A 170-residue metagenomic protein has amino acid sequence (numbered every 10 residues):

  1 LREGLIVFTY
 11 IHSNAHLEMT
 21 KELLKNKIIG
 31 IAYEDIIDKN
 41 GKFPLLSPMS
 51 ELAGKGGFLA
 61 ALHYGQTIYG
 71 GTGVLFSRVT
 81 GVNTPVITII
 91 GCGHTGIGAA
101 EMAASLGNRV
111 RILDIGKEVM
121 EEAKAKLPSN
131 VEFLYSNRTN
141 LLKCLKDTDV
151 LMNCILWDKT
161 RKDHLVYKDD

Functional and structural regions predicted by a protein language model:
L1, T9, W157-Y167: Glycine/threonine-rich flexible loop motifs
L1-P85: Glycine/serine-rich phosphate-binding loop and adjoining beta1-alpha1 elements at the start of nucleotide-handling
H12-A15, D35-I37, G116-K117, N137-T139 (+1 more regions): Short, acidic/turn-prone active-site loops that include or flank metal/cofactor- and phosphate-binding residues
T20-K21, A100, M120, Y167-D170: Short amphipathic alpha-helical segments and helix-helix/interface helices
G41-F43, E122-A123, S129, H164: Short Asp/Glu-rich motifs
L45-M49, A125-S129, D169: Short low-complexity, flexible loop/linker segments enriched in glycine and/or proline with clustered acidic
S47, L141, T160-R161: Short, surface-exposed loop/turn motifs that are enriched in glycine and acidic residues and include a nearby proline
I68-L156: Glycine-rich phosphate/diphosphate-binding loop of Rossmann-like nucleotide-binding domains
